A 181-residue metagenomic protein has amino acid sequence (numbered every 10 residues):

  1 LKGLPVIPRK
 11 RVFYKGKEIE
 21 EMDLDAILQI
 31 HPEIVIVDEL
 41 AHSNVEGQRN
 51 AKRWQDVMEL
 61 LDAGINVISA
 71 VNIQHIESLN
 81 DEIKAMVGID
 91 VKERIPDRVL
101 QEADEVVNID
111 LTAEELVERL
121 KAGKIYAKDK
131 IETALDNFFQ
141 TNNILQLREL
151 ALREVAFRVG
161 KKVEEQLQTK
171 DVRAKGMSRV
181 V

Functional and structural regions predicted by a protein language model:
L1-D23, Q29: Conserved P-loop
A26-L28, E59, D97-V99, D171-A174: Replace "in large, NTP-powered and nucleic-acid-processing enzymes" with "in large, NTP-powered factors and other
H31-I34, A63-S69: Loop/turn-to-beta-strand initiation segments
I36-D38, I68, V181: Structural motif
E39-W54, S78-D81: Conserved ATPase-coupling elements of RecA-like P-loop NTPase cores
G47-Q48, D56, V67, I73 (+3 more regions): An amphipathic, basic-hydrophobic helix/alpha-beta surface used to engage anionic, phosphate-rich ligands or surfaces
I73-E102, N108-D110, E114-K121: Conserved catalytic-core segment of NTP-binding enzymes
E102, V106-V181: Membrane-embedded alpha-helical bundles that form conduits across membranes
